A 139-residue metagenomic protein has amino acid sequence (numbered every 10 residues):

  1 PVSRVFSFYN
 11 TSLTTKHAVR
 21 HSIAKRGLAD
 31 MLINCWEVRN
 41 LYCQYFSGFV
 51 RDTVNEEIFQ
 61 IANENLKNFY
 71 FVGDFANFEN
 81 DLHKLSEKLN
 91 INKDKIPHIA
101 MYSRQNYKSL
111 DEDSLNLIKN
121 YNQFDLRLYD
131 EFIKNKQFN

Functional and structural regions predicted by a protein language model:
P1-P97: PAPS-dependent sulfotransferase catalytic domain
Q60-I61, E87, K93-N139: PAPS-dependent sulfotransferase catalytic core
